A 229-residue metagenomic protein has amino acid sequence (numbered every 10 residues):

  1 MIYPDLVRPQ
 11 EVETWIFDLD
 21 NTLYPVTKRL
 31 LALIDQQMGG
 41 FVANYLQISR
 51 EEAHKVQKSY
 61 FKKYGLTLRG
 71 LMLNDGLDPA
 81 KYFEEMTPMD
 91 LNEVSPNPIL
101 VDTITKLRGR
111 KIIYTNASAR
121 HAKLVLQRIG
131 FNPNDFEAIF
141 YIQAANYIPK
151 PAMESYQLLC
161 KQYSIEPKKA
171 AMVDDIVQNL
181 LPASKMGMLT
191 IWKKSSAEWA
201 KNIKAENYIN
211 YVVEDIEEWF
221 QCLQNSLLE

Functional and structural regions predicted by a protein language model:
M1-V12, T105, S118-E229: Asp-based, Mg2+/Mn2+-dependent phosphohydrolase catalytic module
I2-F17, T22-V101, G109, S118-K123: N-terminal helical cap/lid subdomain that shapes the substrate entry/recognition surface in HAD-like hydrolases
P25, I113-T115, W192: Hydrophobic residues in well-ordered beta-strands that form the structural core
P96, Y114, I148: Residue-level marker of regulatory loop/turn positions in helix-turn-helix DNA-binding domains and in histidine
K111-I113, R128: Short helix-to-loop capping/linker segments positioned immediately adjacent to catalytic or ligand/cofactor-binding
